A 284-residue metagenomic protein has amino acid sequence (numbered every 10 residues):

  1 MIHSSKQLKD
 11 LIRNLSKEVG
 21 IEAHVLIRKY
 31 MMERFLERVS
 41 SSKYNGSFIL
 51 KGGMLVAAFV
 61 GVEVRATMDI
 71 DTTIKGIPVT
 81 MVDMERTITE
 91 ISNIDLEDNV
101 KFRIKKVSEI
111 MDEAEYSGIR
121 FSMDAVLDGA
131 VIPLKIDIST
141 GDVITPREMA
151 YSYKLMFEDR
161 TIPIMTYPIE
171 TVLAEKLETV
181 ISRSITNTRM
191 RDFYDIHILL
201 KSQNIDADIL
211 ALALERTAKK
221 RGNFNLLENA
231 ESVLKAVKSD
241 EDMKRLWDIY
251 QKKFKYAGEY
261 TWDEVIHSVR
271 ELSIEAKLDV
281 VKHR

Functional and structural regions predicted by a protein language model:
M1-F48, A57-A66, I70-R284: Structured mid-to-C-terminal alpha-helical surface segments
